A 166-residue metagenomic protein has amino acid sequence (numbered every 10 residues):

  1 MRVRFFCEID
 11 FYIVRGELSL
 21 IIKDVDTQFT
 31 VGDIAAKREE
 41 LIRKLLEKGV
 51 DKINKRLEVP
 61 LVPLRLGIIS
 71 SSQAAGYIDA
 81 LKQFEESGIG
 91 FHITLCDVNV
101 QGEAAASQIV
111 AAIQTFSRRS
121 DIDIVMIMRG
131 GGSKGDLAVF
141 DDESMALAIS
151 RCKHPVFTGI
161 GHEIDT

Functional and structural regions predicted by a protein language model:
M1-F5: Short, small/acidic-rich helices and loops at N termini and domain boundaries of DNA replication/processing enzymes
F6-C96: Short, glycine/charged-enriched hinge/interface segments at domain edges or termini
G67-T166: Short glycine/threonine-rich loop/turn motifs
